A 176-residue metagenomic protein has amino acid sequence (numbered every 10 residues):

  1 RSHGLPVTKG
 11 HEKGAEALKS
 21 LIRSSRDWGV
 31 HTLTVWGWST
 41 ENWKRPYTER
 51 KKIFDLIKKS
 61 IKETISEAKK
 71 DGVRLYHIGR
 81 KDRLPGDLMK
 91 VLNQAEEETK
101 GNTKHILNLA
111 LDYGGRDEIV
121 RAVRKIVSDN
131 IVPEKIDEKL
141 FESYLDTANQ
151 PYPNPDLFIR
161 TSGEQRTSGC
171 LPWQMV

Functional and structural regions predicted by a protein language model:
R1-V176: Flexible, compositionally biased loop and terminal segments
